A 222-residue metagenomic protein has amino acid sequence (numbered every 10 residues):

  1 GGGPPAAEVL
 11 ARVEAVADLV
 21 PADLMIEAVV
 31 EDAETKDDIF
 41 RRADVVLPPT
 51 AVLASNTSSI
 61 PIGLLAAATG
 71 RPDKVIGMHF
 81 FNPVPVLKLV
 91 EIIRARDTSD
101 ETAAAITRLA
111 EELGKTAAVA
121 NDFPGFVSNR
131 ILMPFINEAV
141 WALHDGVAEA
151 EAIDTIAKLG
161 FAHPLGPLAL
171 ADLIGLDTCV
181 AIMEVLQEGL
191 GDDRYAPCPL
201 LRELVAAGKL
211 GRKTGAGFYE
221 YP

Functional and structural regions predicted by a protein language model:
G1, L47, N129-I136: Structural/interface elements that position substrates and couple domains in central-metabolism enzymes
G2-L53, I60: Rossmann-like NAD(P)-binding element
G2-P4, V52-D122, F126-R130: Rossmann-fold dinucleotide-binding core
R12, P49-T50, P72-V75, E151-A152: Short acidic capping loops at alpha-helix termini that bridge into adjacent secondary structure
A22, K36, P85-L89, F135-I136 (+1 more regions): N-terminal alpha-helical segment
A104, E111-D122, H144-D145, A150-P222: NAD(P)-dependent Rossmann-like dehydrogenase/reductase catalytic/cofactor-binding core
N137-H144: Short glycine/serine- and small hydrophobic-enriched flexible loop segments
